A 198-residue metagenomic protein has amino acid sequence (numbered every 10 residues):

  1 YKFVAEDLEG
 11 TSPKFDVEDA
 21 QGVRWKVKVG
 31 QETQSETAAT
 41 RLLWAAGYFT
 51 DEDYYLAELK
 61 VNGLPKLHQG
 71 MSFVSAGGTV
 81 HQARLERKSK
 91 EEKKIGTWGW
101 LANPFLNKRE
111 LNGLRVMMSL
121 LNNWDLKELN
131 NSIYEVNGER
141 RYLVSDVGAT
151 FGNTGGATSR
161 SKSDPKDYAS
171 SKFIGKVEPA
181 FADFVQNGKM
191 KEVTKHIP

Functional and structural regions predicted by a protein language model:
Y1-K2, N103-F105, D167-Y168: Short secondary-structure boundary micro-motifs
Y1-W100: Conserved ATP-binding subdomain of kinase catalytic cores across diverse folds
D7, D16-D19, D51-D53, D125 (+3 more regions): Acidic-enriched, low-complexity/disordered segments with a strong bias for Aspartate over Glutamate
S35, R41, K93-S163: Conserved kinase catalytic-core segment
T50, K60, N107, K176-A180 (+1 more regions): Serine/threonine-rich low-complexity intrinsically disordered regions
M71, M117-M118, M190: Detector for methionine-enriched segments
G138-P198: C-terminal catalytic region of ATP-dependent kinase domains
